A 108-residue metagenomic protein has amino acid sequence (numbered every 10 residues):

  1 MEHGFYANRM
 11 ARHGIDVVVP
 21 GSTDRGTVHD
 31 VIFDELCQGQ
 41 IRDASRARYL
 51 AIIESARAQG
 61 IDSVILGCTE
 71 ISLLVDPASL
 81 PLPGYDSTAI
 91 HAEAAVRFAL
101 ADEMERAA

Functional and structural regions predicted by a protein language model:
M1-A108: Non-catalytic structural scaffold of enzyme domains
